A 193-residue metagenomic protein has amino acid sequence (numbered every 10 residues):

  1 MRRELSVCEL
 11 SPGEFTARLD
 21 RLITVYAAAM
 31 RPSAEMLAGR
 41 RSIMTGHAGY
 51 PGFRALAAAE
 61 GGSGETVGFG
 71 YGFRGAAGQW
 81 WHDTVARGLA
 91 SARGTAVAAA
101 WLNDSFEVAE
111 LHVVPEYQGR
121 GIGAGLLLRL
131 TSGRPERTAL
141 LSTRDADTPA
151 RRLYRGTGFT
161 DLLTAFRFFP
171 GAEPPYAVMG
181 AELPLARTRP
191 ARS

Functional and structural regions predicted by a protein language model:
M1-D20, T24, A28, R189: Conserved N-terminal entry element of GNAT/NAT acetyltransferase domains
L5, S63-F69, F106: Glycine-rich phosphate/pyrophosphate-binding loop shared by adenosine-nucleotide-utilizing enzymes
Y26, Y154, F159: Conserved active-site tyrosine of GNAT-family acetyltransferases
P32-G61, Y71-A77, R93-V97: Active-site rim helix/loop that mediates acceptor-substrate recognition in acyltransferases
G52-A57, F69, S105, E110 (+1 more regions): Short hydrophobic/aromatic beta-strand element in the GNAT-like acyltransferase core that lines or flanks the acyl-donor
Y71-E110, R167-A172: Conserved acyl-donor/pantetheine-binding loop and adjacent beta-alpha core of acyl/acetyltransferases and related
V108, V113-P115, G119-S132, R152-G156: Conserved acetyl-CoA-binding loop-helix of GNAT-fold acetyltransferases
V114-Q118, T131, L140-R151, R167-Y176 (+1 more regions): Conserved beta-strand-loop-alpha-helix junction that forms the acyl-donor binding cleft
